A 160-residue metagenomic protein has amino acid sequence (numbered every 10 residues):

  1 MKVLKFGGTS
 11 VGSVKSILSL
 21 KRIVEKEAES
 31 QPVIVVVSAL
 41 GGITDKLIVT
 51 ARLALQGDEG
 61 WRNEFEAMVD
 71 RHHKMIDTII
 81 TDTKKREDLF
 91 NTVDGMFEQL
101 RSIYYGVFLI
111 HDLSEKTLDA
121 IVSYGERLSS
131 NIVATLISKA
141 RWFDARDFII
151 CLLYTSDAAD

Functional and structural regions predicted by a protein language model:
M1-S156: Nucleotide/pyrophosphate-binding catalytic subdomain
